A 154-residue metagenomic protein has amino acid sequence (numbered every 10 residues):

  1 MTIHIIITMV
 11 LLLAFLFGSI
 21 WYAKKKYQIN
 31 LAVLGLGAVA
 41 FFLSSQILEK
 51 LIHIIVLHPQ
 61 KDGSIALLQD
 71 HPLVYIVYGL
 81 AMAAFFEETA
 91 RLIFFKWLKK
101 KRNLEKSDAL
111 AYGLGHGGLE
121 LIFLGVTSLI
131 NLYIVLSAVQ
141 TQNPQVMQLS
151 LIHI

Functional and structural regions predicted by a protein language model:
M1-L13: Hydrophobic transmembrane alpha-helical segments in integral membrane proteins
T8, V33-F42, G79-A83, D108-H116: Alpha-helical transmembrane segments of multi-pass membrane proteins, especially transporters and channels
A23-G35, K99-S107: Membrane-interface helix-boundary motifs at transmembrane edges
V39-I55: A generic, lipid-embedded transmembrane alpha helix
Q60-D70: Perimembrane loop-to-helix junctions flanking transmembrane segments
M82-Y112: Internal transmembrane alpha-helix with an interfacial aromatic "cap," most often the third helix
G113-L149: Transmembrane alpha-helix/helix-exit interface in multi-pass inner-membrane proteins
I152-I154: Conserved small/polar residues in nucleotide/adenosyl-binding loops
